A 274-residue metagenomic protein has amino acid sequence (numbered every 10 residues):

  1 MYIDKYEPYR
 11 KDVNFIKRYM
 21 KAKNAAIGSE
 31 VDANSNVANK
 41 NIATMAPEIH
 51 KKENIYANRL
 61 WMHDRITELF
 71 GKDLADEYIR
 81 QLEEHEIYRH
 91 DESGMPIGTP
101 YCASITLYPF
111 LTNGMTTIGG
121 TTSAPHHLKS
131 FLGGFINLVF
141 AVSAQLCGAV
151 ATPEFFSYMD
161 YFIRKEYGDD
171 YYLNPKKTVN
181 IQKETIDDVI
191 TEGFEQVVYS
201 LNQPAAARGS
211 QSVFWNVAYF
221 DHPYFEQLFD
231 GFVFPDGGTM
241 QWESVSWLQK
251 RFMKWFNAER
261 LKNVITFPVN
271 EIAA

Functional and structural regions predicted by a protein language model:
Y2-A274: Conserved catalytic cores of very large enzyme subunits
